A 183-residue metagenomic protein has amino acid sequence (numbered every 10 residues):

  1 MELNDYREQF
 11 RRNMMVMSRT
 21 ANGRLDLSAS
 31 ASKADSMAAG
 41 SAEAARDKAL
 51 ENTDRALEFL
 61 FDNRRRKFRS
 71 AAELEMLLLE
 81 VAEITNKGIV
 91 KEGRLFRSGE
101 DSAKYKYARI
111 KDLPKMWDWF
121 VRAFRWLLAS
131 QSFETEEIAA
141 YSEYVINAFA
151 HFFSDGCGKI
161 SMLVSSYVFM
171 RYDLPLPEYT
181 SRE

Functional and structural regions predicted by a protein language model:
M1-E183: FIC/Doc superfamily catalytic core
